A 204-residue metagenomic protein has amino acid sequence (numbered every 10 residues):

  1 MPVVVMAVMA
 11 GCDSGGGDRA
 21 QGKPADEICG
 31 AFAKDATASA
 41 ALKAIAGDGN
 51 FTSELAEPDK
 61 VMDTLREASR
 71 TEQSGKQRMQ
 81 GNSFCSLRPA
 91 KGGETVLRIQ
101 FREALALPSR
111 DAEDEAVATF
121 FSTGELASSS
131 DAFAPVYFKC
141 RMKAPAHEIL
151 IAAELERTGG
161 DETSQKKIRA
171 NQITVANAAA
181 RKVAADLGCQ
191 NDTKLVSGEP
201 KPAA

Functional and structural regions predicted by a protein language model:
M1-V4: N-terminal export and membrane-targeting signals
A7-G11: C-terminal motif of bacterial Sec signal peptides marking the signal peptidase cleavage site
D13-G15: Bacterial signal peptide processing site
A20-R181, A185, N191-A204: A small/polar (G/S/T-enriched), proline-flanked helix-loop surface module common in exported/cell-envelope proteins
